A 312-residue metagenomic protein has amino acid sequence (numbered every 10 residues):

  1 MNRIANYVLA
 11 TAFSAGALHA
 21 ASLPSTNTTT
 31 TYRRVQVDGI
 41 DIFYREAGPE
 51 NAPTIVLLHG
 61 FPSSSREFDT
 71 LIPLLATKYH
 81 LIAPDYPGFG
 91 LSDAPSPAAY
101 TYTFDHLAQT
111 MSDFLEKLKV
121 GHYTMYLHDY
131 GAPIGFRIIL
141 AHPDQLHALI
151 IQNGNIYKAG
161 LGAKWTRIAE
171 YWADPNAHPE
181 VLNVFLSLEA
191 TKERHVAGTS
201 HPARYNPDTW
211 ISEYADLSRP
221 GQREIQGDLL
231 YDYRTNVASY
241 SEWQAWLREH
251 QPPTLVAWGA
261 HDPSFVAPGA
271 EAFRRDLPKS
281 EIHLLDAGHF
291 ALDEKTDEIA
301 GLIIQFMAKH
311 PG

Functional and structural regions predicted by a protein language model:
M1-V8: Bacterial N-terminal signal peptides that target proteins for export
T11-A21: Hydrophobic h-region of N-terminal signal peptides that target proteins for export in Gram-negative bacteria
S22-R33, G39-I42, A47-T54, I82 (+4 more regions): Flexible "cap/lid" subdomain of the alpha/beta-hydrolase fold that forms the substrate-access gate
L57-G60, A83: Structural cue for short, hydrophobic secondary-structure segments
G60-S63, D129: Active-site glycine-rich loops that stabilize anionic/oxyanionic intermediates across multiple enzyme folds
P62, P87-G90, I156, G288-A291: Alpha/beta-hydrolase active-site loop signature
P62-T70, L81: Serine-hydrolase catalytic-loop signature spanning alpha/beta hydrolases and amidase-signature enzymes
G288-A300: Catalytic histidine-centered segment of alpha/beta-hydrolase-like enzymes
